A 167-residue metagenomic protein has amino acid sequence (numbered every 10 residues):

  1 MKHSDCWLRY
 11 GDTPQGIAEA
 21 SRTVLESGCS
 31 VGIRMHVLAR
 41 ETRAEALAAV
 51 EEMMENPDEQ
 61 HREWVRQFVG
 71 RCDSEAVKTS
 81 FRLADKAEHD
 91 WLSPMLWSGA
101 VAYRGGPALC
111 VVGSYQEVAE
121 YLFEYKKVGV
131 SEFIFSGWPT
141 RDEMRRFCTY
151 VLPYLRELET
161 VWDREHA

Functional and structural regions predicted by a protein language model:
M1-G16: Long hydrophobic segments that form regular secondary structure
K2-H3, E19-T23, R146-F147: A short acidic, amphipathic alpha-helical/loop segment
D5-L8, G28-R34, S131-I134: Structural preference for beta-strand elements that scaffold enzyme active sites
G11-P14, E132-C148: Glycine-rich, proline-tolerant flexible connector loops at the mouths of alpha/beta enzymes
D12-K127, R156-A167: An alpha-helical appendage that flanks or caps ligand/catalytic pockets
T42-A48, D142-L152: Short glycine/threonine-rich loop-to-helix capping motif typified by GTGT followed within a few residues by an Asp-Pro
